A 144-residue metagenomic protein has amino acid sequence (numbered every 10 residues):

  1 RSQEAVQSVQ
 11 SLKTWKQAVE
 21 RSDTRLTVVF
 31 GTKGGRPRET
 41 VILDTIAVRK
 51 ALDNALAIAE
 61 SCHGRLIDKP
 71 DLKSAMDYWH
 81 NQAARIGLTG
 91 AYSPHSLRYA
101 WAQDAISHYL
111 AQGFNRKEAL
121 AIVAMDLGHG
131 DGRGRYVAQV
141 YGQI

Functional and structural regions predicted by a protein language model:
R1, Q10-K13, I106, L110 (+2 more regions): Hydrophobic/aromatic-lined pockets within catalytic cores
Q3, Q7-A51: Conserved tyrosine-mediated DNA breakage-rejoining catalytic core shared by Y-recombinases
V6, Q103, R135-Q139: Key DNA-contacting residues within the recognition helix of helix-turn-helix
Q10, S74, L120, A124: Catalytic phosphate/metal-binding cores of nucleic-acid and nucleotide-processing enzymes, i.e., regions that mediate
E20-S22, E60-S61, F114-E118: Short helix-terminating capping/connector loops at secondary-structure junctions
L43-A105: Active-site/catalytic core of tyrosine-dependent DNA strand-transfer enzymes
R98-G130: C-terminal catalytic core of tyrosine-transesterase DNA break-rejoin enzymes
M125-I144: Catalytic-site neighborhood detector that most strongly recognizes the C-terminal catalytic loop/helix of tyrosine
